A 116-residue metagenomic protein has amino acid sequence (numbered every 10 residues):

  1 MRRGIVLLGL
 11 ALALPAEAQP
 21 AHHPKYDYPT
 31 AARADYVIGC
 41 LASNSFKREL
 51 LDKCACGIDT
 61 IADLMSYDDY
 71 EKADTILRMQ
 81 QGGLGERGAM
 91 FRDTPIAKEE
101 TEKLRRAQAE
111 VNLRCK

Functional and structural regions predicted by a protein language model:
R2-L8: Sec-dependent signal peptide recognition, specifically the positively charged N-region followed immediately by
G9-A18: Hydrophobic h-region of N-terminal signal peptides that target proteins for export in Gram-negative bacteria
G9-L10, C40, T60, E110: Enrichment for repetitive, rod-forming helical segments
A18-Y26: Cleaved targeting-peptide boundary
H22, G39, M90-D93: A short, mixed-charge helix-start or loop-turn motif at secondary-structure junctions
D27, R48, T94, K98: Charge-dense, low-complexity intrinsically disordered segments
Y28-G82: Short N-proximal segments of mature Sec-exported proteins
D59-K116: Compact alpha-helical subdomains of small soluble proteins
